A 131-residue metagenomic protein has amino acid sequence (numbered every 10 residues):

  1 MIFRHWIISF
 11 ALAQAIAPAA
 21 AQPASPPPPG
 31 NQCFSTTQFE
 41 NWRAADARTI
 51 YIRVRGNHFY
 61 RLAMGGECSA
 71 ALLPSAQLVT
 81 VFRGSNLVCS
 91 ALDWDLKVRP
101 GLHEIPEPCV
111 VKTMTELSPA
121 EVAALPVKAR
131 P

Functional and structural regions predicted by a protein language model:
M1-F3: N-terminal secretory signal peptides that target proteins for export/translocation
H5-A17: Bacterial N-terminal signal peptides
A21-P74: N-terminal secretory signal peptides
G66-P131: Helix-rich interaction surfaces within compact, conserved domain-sized segments that mediate assembly or partner
